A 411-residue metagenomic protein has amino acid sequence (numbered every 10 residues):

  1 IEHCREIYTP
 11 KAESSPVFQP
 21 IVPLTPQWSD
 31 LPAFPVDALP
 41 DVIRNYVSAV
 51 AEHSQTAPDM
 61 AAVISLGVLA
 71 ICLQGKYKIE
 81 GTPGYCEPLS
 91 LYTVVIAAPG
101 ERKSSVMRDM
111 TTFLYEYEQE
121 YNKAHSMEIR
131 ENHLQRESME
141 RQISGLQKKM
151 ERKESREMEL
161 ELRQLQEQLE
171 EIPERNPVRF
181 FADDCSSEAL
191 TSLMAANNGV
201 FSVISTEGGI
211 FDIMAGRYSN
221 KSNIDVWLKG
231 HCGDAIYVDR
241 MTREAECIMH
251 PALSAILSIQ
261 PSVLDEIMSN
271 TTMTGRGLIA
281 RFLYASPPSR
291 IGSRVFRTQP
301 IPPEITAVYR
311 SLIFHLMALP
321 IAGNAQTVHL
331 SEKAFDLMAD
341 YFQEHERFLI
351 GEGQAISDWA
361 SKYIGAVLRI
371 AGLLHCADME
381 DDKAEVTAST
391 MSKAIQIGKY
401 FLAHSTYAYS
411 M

Functional and structural regions predicted by a protein language model:
I7-M411: Phosphate-handling catalytic cores of nucleic-acid transaction enzymes
